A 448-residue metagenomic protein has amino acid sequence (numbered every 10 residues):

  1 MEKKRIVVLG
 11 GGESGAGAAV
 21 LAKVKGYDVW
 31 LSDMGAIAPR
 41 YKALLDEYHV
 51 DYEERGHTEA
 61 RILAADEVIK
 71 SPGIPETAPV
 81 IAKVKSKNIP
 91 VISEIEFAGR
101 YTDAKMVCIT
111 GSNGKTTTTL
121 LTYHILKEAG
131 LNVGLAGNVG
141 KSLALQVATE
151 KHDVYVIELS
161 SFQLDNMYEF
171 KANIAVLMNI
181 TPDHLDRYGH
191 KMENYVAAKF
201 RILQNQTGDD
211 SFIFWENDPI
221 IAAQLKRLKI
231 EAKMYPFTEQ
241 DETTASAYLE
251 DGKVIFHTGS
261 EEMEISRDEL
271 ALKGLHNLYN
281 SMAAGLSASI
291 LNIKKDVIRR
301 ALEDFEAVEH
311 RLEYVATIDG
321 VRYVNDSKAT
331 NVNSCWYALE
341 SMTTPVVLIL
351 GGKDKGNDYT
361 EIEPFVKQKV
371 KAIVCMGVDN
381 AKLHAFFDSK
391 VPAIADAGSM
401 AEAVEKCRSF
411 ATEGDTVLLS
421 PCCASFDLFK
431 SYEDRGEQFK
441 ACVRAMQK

Functional and structural regions predicted by a protein language model:
M1-S93, F97, A385: N-terminal leader/targeting and accessory segments in enzymes
E2-R5, G15-K25, R267-K371: Nucleotide phosphate-binding/pyrophosphate-handling subdomain across enzymes that bind or process nucleotide phosphates
K4, K23-V24, E59-L63, P72-E216 (+3 more regions): Phosphate-binding loop of NTP-binding sites
A22, V68, I109, N138 (+12 more regions): Residue-level signal for inorganic ion chemistry
D28-M34, F212-E216, I349-L350, K369-V378: Short internal beta-strands
G35-A38, P182, V378-N380: Helix N-cap at the beta1-alpha1 junction of Rossmann-like dinucleotide-binding domains, i.e., the first residues
K42-D46, T360-D415: C-terminal helical cap/extension that packs against the catalytic core of soluble nucleotide-cofactor enzymes
R55-G56, I92-E96, L228-L249, A301-E303 (+2 more regions): Beta-strand->loop->alpha-helix junctions that form or flank phosphate-binding loops in nucleotide-handling enzymes
